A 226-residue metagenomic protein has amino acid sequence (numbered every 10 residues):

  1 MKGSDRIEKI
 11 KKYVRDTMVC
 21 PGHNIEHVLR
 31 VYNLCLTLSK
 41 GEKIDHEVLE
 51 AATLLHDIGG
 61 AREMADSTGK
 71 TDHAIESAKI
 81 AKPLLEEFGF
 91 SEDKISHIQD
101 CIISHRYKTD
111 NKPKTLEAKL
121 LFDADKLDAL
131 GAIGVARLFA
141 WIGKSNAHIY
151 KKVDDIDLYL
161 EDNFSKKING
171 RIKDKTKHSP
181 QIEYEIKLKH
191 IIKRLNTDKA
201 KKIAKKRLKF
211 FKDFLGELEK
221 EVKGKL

Functional and structural regions predicted by a protein language model:
M1-K12, T53: Short alpha-helical hairpin
I7-K11, Y32, I75-K82, Q99 (+1 more regions): An amphipathic alpha-helix signature
Y13-M18, E63-M64: A short, mixed-charge helix-start or loop-turn motif at secondary-structure junctions
T17-K43, L55, D110-L226: Divalent metal-dependent phosphate-bond-processing catalytic cores, especially two-metal-ion Mg2+/Mn2+ enzymes that act
V19, T37, K70-S91, H105: Acidic catalytic motifs of isoprenoid enzymes
I44-D45, G89-H97: Short, flexible active-site-proximal loops enriched in glycine and acidic residues
H46-D66, H73, S77, A81 (+1 more regions): His-Asp-centered metal-binding catalytic motifs of divalent-metal-dependent phosphohydrolases/nucleases
